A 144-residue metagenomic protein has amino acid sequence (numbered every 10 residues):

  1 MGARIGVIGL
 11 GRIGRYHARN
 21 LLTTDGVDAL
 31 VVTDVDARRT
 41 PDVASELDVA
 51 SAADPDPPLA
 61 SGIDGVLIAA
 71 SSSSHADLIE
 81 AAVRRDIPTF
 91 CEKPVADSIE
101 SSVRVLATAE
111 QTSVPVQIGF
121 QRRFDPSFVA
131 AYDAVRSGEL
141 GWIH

Functional and structural regions predicted by a protein language model:
M1-L47: N-terminal Rossmann-like dinucleotide-binding module
G6-I8, F90, Q117: Conserved hydrophobic packing residues within short motifs/helices of P-loop NTPase cores of ABC-family ATPases
G11-I13, S71-S74, R122-F124: Short beta->alpha connector loops
H17, L47-T108: Beta-loop-alpha module in the N-terminal Rossmann-like domain of NAD(P)-dependent dehydrogenases, especially those
V31, G65, P115: Short, Asp-centered acidic motifs that coordinate Mg2+ and/or phosphate in catalytic or ligand-binding sites
T40, H75-A76, F128: Short, well-ordered alpha-helical microsegments
A96-H144: A contiguous active-site-proximal alpha/beta segment in oxidoreductase catalytic domains
